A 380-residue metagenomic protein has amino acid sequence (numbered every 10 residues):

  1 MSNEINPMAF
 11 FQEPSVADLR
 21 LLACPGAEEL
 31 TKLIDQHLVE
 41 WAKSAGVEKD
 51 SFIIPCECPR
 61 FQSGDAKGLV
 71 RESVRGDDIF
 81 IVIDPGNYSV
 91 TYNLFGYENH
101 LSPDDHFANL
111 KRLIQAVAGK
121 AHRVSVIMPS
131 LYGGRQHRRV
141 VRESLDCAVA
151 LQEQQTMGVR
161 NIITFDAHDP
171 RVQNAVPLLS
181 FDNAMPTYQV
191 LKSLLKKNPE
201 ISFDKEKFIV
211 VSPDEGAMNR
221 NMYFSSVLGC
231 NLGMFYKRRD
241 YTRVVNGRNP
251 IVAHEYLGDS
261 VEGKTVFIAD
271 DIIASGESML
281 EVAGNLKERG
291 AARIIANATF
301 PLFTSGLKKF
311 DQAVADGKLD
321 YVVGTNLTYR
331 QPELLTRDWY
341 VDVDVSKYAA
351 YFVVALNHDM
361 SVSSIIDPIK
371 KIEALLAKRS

Functional and structural regions predicted by a protein language model:
M1-S380: PRPP-associated nucleotide enzymes
